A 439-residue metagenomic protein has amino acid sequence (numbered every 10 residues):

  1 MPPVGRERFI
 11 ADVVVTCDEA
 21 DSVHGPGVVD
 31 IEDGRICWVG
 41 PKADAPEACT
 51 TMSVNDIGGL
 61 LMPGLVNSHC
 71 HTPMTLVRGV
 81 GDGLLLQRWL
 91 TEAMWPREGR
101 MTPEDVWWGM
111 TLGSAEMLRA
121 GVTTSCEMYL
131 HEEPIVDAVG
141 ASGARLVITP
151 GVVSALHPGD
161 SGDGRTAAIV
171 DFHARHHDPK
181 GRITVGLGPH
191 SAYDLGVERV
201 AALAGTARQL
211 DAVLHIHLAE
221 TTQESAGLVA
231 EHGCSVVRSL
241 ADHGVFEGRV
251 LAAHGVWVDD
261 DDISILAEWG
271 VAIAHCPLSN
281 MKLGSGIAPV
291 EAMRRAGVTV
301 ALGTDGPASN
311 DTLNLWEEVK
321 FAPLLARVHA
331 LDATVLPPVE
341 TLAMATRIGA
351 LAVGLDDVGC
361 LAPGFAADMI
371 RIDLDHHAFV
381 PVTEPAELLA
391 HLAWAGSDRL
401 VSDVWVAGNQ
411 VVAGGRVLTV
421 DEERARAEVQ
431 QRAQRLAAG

Functional and structural regions predicted by a protein language model:
M1-G27, E32-C37, K42, A48 (+1 more regions): Active-site microenvironment of metallo-dependent hydrolases
P2-A11, P46-R88, T111, A115-R119: Replace "His-x-His-based motif
D12, V29, G34, G58 (+15 more regions): Divalent metal-coordination and catalytic microenvironments
L60, R78-A144, T166-P179, Q430-Q434 (+1 more regions): Alpha-helical scaffold segments that flank or form the walls of functional sites
L76-W108, A115, S142-G164, T222-R249 (+2 more regions): Active-site gating loops and adjacent loop-to-helix segments of metal-dependent hydrolytic enzymes
P134-V256, D261: Metal-coordinating catalytic core of metallo-dependent amide/deamination hydrolases
T222-C234, D262-A267, G284-M293, N310-R327 (+2 more regions): Histidine/acidic-residue-rich catalytic or RNA/ligand-binding cores of hydrolases and nuclease-related proteins
D242-R249, E291-A378: His/Asp/Glu-enriched, well-ordered alpha-helical/loop segment that forms or immediately abuts the divalent-metal
